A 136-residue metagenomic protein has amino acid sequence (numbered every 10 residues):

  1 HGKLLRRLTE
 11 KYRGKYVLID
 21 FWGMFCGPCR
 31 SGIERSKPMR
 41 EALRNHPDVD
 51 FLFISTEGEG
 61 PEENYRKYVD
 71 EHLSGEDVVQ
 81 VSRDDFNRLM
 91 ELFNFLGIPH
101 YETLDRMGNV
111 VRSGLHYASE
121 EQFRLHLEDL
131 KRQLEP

Functional and structural regions predicted by a protein language model:
H1-V17, E41: A short beta-strand-turn-helix
K15, V79-Q80, E102: Residue-level recognition of alpha-helix boundary/capping or hinge positions
K15-V17, W22-F25, G58, G97: Short pre-active-site segment immediately N-terminal to redox-active cysteine/selenocysteine motifs in thiol-based
L18-I19, F51, Y101: Hydrophobic beta-strand anchors of alpha/beta hydrolase catalytic cores
M24-S31, H100: C-type cytochrome heme c attachment motif
S31-H72, R83-M90: Structural microenvironment flanking redox-active thiols in thiol-disulfide oxidoreductases
S74, R83-K131: Thiol/disulfide oxidoreductase modules built on the thioredoxin-like
E135-P136: Non-globular targeting/processing and membrane-anchoring segments
